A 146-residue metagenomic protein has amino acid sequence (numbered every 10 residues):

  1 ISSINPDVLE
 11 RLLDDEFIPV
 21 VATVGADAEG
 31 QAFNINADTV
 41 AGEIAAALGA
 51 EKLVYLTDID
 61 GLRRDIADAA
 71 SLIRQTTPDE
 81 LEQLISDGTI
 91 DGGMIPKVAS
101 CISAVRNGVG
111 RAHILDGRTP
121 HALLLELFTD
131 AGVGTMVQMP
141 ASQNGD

Functional and structural regions predicted by a protein language model:
I1-D146: C-terminal catalytic "cap/lid" subdomain
